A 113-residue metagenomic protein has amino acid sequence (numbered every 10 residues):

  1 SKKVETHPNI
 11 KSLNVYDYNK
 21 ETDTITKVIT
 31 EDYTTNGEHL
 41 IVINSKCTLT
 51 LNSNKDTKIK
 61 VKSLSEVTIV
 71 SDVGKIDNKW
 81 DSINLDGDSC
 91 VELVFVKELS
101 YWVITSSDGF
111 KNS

Functional and structural regions predicted by a protein language model:
E5-V73, E98-S113: Exposed extracellular interaction/assembly regions and N-terminal maturation sites
K75-W80: Extracellular beta-sheet repeat scaffolds used for adhesion and glycan interaction
S82-N84: Short Gly/Pro-enriched turn/cap motifs at secondary-structure boundaries
G87-K97: Extracellular disulfide-bonded cysteine-rich modules/repeats
